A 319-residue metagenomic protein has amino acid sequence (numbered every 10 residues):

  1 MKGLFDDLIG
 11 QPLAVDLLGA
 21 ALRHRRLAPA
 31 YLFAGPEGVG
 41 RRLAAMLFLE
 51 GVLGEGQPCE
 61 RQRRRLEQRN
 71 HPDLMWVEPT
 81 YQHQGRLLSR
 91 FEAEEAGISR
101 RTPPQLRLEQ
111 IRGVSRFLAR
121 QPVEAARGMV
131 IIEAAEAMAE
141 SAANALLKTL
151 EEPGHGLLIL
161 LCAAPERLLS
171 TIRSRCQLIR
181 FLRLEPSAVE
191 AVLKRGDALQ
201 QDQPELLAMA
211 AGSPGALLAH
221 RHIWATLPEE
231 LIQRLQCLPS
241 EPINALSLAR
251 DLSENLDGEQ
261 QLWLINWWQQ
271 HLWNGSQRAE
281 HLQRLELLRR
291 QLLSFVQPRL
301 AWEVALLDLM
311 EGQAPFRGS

Functional and structural regions predicted by a protein language model:
M1-E67, H155-L157, C162-S319: Charged, glycine-rich active-site and insertion segments that engage polyanionic ligands
M1-S141: Clamp-loader machinery-focused feature within the broader ASCE/P-loop NTPase space
P103-P104, L108-R112, A119, A145 (+3 more regions): N-proximal short alpha-helices
R116, K148, S174: Conserved adenine-binding aromatic site and its adjacent loop/helix in ATP-hydrolyzing domains
A119-R120, N144-H155: Conserved catalytic/switch belt of AAA+ P-loop NTPases
V130-E133, L146, G156-A163: Structural recognition of the conserved hydrophobic beta-strand(s) that form the central parallel beta-sheet of P-loop
I132-N144, K148, F316-S319: A short, hydrophobic/aromatic-rich structural module that often spans a beta strand with its adjoining loop
A134-M138, P153, P165: Conserved Walker B
